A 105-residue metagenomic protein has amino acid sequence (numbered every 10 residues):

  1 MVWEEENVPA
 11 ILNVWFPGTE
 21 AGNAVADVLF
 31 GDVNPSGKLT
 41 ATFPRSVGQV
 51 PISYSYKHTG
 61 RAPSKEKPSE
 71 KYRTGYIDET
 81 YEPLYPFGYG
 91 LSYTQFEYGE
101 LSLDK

Functional and structural regions predicted by a protein language model:
M1-K105: Secreted, periplasmic, or luminal enzymes acting at the cell surface/secretory milieu
